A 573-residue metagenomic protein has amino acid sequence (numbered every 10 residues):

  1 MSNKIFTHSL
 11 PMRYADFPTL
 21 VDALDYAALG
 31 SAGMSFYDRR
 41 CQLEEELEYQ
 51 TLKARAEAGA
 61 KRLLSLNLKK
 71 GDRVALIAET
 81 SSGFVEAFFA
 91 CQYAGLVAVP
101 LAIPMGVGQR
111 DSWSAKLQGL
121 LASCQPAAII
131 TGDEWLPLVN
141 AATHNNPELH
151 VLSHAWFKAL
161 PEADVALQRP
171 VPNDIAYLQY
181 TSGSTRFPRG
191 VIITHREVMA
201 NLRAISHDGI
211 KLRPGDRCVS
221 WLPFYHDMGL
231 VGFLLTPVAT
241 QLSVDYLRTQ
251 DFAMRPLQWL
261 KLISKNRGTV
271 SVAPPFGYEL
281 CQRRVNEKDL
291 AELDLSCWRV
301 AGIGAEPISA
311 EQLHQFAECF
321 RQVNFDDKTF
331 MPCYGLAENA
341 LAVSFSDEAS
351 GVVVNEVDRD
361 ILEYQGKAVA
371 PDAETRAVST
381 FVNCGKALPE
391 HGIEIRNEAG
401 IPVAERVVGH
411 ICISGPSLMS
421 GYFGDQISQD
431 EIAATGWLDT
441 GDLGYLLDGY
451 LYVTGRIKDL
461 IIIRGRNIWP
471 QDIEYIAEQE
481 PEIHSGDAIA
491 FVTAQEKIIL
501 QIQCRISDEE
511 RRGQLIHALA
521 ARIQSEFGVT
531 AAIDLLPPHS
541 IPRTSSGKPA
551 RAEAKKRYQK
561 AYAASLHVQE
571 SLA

Functional and structural regions predicted by a protein language model:
M1-L47, T51-L66, K70, A94 (+1 more regions): N-lobe entry segment of adenylate-forming
L20, T380-E394, E398-R406, H410-P470: Conserved ATP-binding/catalytic segment of the ANL
A32, P161-Y180, R186-F187, E197 (+1 more regions): Conserved pre-ATP/AMP-binding loop-to-beta segment of ANL
S35-E86, G106-A115, L167-R169, G190-M199: Conserved AMP-binding/adenylate-forming core of the ANL superfamily
M199-R217, D227-T269, R284-D289: Conserved AMP-binding/adenylation subdomain of ANL enzymes
S264, S271, G415, S420-G421 (+1 more regions): AMP-binding/adenylate-forming catalytic core of the ANL superfamily
G268-V272, R284-A377, G392, A399-I401: Gly/Ser/Thr-rich phosphate-binding loop
D487-F491, L500, A520-A573: Conserved C-terminal "lid"/linker of ANL adenylate-forming enzymes
